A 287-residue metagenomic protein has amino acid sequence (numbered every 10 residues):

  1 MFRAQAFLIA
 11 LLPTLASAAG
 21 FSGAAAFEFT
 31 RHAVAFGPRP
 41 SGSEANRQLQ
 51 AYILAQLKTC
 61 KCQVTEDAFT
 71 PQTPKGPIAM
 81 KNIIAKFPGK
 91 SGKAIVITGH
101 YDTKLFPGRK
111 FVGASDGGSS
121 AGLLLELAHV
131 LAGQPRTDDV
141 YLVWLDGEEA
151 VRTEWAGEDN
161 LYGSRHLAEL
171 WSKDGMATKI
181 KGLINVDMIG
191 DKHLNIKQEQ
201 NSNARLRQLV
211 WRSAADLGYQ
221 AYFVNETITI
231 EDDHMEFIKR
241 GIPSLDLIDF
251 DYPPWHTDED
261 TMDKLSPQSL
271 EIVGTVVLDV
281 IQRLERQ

Functional and structural regions predicted by a protein language model:
Q5-L15: Bacterial N-terminal signal peptides
A16-G20, A24: Boundary at the C-terminal end of the N-terminal hydrophobic targeting segment
F27-R39, F106, K192-H193, H256-D258: Acidic/histidine-rich, surface-exposed loop or edge segments in extracytoplasmic proteins
E28-K90: A non-catalytic alpha/beta surface segment that caps or lines the substrate-entry region of metallo-dependent hydrolase
A33, D67-F69, F87-G89, T98-D102 (+5 more regions): Active-site-proximal beta-strand/loop segments in catalytic clefts of secreted hydrolases
V34-S41, L57-K61, F87, L105 (+8 more regions): Sec/Tat-exported extracytoplasmic proteins
A45, A68-Q72, P77, G182 (+1 more regions): Active-site-adjacent substrate-binding region of metalloamidase/peptidase-like peptide-processing proteins
G108-R212, E226-T229, H234: Acidic/histidine-rich catalytic neighborhood of metal-dependent amide-processing enzymes
